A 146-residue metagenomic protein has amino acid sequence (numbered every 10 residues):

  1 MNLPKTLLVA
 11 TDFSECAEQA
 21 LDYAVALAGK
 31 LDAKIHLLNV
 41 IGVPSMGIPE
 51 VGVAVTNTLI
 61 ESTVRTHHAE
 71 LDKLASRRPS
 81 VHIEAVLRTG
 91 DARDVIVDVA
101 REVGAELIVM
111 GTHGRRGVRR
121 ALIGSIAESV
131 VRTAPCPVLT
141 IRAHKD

Functional and structural regions predicted by a protein language model:
M1-L3, Y23, K30, A75-I108 (+1 more regions): Structural beta-alpha unit
N2-A54, D146: Small/aliphatic-rich secondary-structure junction motif
V25, D72, E128: Active-site phosphate/pyrophosphate- and oxyanion-stabilizing loops and adjacent acidic/basic residues in soluble
H36-L38, E84-R88, L139: General small-molecule cofactor/ligand-binding pocket signal
P44-S45, V95, G117: Generic structural signal for helix capping and beta-alpha/helix-loop junctions
V55-A69: A short acidic, glycine-rich active-site loop that binds or catalyzes chemistry on phosphate/adenosine moieties
T66, L87-D91, H113: Short beta->alpha linker loops
V99-D146: Gly/Ser-rich helix-loop-strand patches that form or flank binding pockets for ribonucleotide-derived cofactors
